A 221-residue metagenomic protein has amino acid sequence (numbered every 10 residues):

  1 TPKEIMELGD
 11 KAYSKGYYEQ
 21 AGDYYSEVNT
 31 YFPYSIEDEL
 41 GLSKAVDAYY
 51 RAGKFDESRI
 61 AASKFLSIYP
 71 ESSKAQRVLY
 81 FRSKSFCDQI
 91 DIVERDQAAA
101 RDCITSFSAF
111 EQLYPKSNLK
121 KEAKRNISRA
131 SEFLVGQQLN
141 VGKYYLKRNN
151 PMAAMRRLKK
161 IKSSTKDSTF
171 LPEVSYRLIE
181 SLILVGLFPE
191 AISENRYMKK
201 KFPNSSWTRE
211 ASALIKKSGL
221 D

Functional and structural regions predicted by a protein language model:
T1-D221: Acidic, polar-rich low-complexity tracts and alpha-helical solenoid repeat scaffolds
